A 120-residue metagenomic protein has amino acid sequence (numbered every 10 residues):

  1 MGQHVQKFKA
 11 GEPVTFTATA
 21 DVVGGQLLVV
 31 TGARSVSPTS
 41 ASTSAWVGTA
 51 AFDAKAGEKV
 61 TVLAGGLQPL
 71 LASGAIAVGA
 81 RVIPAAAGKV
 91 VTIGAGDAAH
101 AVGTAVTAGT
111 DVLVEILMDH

Functional and structural regions predicted by a protein language model:
M1-H120: Surface-exposed, low-hydrophobicity beta-strand/loop segments enriched in small/polar/acidic residues
